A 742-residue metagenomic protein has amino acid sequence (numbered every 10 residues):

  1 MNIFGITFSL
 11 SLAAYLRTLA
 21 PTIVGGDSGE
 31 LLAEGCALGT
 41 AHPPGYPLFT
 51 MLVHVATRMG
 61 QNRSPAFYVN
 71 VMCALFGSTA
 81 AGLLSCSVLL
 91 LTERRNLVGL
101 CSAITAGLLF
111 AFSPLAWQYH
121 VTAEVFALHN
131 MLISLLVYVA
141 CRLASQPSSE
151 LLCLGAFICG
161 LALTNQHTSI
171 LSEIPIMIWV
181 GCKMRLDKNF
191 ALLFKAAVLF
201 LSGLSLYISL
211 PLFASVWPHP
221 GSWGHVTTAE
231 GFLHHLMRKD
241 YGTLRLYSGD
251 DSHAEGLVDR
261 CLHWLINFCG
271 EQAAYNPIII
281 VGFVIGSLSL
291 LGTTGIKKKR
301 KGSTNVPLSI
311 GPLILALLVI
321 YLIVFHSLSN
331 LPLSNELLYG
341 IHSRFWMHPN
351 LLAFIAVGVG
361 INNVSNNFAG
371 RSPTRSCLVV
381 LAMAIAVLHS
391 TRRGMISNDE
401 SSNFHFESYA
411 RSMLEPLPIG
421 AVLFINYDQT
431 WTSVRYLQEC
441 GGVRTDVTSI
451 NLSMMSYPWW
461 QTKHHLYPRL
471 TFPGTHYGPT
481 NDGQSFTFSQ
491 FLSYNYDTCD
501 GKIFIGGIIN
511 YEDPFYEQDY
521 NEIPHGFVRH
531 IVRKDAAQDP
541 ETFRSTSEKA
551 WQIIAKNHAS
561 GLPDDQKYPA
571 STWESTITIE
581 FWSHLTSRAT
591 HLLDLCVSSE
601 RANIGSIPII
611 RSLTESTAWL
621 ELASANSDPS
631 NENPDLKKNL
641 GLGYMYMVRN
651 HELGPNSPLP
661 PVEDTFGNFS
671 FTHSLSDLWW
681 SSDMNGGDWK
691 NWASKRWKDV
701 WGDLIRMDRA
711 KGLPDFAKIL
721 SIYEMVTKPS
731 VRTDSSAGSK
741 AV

Functional and structural regions predicted by a protein language model:
N2-S9, L84-F112, M131, E150 (+2 more regions): Transmembrane-helix signature of polytopic, membrane-embedded enzymes that assemble or transfer cell-envelope glycans
G5, S9, V71-N96, S134-V139 (+1 more regions): Transmembrane-helix motifs of polytopic, lipid-linked glycan transferases
L16-R17, L38, N62-N70, A74-G77 (+6 more regions): Aromatic- and kink-enriched transmembrane "portal" helix at the membrane-lumen/periplasm boundary that abuts
A33-A37, A106-L108, L151-N165, P175-V180 (+2 more regions): Membrane-interface alpha helices of multi-pass inner-membrane proteins
T92-L97, L136-L152, L161-A162, V180-L186: Membrane-interface transmembrane helices that cradle and orient dolichyl/undecaprenyl
R142-S145, L171-L201, I296-S303: Perimembrane helix-loop-helix junctions
A273-L308: Hydrophobic, aromatic-rich transmembrane alpha-helices and their immediate juxtamembrane boundary segments
R411-A421, T432-R435, G441-V742: C-terminal luminal/periplasmic domains and tails of membrane-associated envelope-modifying transferases
